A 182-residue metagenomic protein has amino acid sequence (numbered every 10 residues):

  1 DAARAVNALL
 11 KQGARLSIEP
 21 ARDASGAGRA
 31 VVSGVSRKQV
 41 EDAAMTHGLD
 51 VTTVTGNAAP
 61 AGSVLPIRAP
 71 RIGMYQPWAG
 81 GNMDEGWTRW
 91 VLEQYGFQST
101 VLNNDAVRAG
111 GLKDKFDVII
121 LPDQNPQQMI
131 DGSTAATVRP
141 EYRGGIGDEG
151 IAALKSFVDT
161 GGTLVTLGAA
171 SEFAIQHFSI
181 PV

Functional and structural regions predicted by a protein language model:
D1-V182: Intrinsic-disorder/low-complexity accessory segments
